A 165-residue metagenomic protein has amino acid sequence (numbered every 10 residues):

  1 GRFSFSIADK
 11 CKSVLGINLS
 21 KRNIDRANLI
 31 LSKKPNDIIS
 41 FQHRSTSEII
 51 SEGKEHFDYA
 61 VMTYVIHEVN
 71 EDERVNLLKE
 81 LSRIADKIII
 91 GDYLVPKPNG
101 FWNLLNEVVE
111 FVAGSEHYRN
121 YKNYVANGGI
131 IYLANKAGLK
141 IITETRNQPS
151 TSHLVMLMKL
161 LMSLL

Functional and structural regions predicted by a protein language model:
G1-E48: Class I SAM-dependent methyltransferase SAM/SAH-binding core
E48-K54: Short conserved loop adjoining the S-adenosyl-L-methionine
V61: A conserved beta-strand element that flanks and buttresses the S-adenosyl-L-methionine
V65: Hydrophobic adenine-recognition pocket in adenosine-nucleotide-binding enzymes
V69-E80, I84, I90: A short, conserved alpha-helix within the catalytic core of class I
I90-A137, T143-Q148: C-terminal alpha-helical "lid/dimerization" subdomain adjacent to the S-adenosyl-L-methionine
A137-G138, T143-L165: Core SAM-dependent methyltransferase catalytic element
